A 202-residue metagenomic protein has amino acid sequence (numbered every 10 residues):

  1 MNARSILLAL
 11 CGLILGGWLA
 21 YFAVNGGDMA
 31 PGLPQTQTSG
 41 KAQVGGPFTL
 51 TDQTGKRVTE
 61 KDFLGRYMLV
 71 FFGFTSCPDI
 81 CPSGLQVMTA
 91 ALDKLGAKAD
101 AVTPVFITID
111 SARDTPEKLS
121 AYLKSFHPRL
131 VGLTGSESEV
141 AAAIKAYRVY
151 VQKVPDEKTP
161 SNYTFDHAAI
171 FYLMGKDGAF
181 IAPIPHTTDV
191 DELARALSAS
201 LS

Functional and structural regions predicted by a protein language model:
M1-P47, S202: N-terminal targeting signals for export/organelle localization
F48-M68, L92: A short beta-strand-turn-helix
G55, F74-C77, M88, L119 (+2 more regions): Buried hydrophobic packing residues in well-ordered domains
E60-G84, M88: Short active-site neighborhood of thiol/selenol oxidoreductases, capturing the structured segment around
Y67, L92-A99, L123, I144-V151 (+2 more regions): Sec/Tat-exported extracytoplasmic proteins
L69-V70, P104, F171: Hydrophobic beta-strand anchors of alpha/beta hydrolase catalytic cores
S83-A143: Structural microenvironment flanking redox-active thiols in thiol-disulfide oxidoreductases
E139-A196: Thiol/disulfide oxidoreductase modules built on the thioredoxin-like
